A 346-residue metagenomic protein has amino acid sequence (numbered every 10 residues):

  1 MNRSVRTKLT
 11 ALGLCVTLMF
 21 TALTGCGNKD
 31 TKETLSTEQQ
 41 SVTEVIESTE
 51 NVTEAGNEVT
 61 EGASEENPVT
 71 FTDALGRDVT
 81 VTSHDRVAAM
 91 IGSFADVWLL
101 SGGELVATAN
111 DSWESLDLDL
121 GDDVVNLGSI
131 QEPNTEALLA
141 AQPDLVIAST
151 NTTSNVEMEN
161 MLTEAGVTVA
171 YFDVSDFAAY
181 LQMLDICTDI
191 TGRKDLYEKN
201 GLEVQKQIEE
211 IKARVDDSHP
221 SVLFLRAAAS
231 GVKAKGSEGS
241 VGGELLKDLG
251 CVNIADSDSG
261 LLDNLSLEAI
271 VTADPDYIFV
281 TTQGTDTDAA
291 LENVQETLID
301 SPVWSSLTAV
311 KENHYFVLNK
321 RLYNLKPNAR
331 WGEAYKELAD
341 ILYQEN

Functional and structural regions predicted by a protein language model:
N2-C15, G25-S93, K194-L223, D340-N346: Bacterial Sec-exported substrate-binding components of ABC uptake systems
F20-L23: Bacterial Sec-type N-terminal signal peptides, specifically the leucine/valine-rich hydrophobic h-region
D73-L75, V125-T135, D258-L267: Short helix-initiation/N-cap motifs at beta->coil->alpha
M90-A141, L145-N151: A short, structured surface patch at a secondary-structure boundary
S112-E114, A234-D263: Alpha-helical, coiled-coil/dimerization segments enriched in small aliphatic residues
T135-A148, V167, L267-V280: Proline-aspartate-enriched helix->loop->beta-strand connector
S154-E157, D173-I186, H219-V241: Extracytoplasmic ligand-binding site segments that recognize negatively charged/polar headgroups
L181-Q182, I186-D189, D195-K199, V280-N346: Structured C-terminal subdomain patch of bacterial secreted/periplasmic proteins
